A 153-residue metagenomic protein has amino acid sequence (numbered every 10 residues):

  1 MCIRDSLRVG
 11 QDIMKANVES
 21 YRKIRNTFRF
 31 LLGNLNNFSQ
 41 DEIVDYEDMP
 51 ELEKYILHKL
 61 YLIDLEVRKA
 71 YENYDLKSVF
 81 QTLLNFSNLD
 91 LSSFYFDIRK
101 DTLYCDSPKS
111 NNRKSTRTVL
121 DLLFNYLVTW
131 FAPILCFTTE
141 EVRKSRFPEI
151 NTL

Functional and structural regions predicted by a protein language model:
R4-L153: Helix-rich, typically C-terminal accessory recognition domains appended to large enzymatic cores
